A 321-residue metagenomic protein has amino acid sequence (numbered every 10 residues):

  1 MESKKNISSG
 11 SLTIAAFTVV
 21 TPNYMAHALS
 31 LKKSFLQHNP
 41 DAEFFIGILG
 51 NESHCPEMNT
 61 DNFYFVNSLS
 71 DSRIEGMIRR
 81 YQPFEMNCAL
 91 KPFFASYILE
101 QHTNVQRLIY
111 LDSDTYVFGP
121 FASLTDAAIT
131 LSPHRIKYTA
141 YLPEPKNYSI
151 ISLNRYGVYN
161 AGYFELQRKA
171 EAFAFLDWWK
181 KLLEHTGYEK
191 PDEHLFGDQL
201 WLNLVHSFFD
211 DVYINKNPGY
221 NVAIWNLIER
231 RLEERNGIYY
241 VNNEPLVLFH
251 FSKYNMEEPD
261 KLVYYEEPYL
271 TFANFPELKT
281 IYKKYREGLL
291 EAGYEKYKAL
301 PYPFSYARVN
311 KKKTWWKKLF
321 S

Functional and structural regions predicted by a protein language model:
M1-S321: Glycosyltransferase catalytic domains, chiefly GT-A lineage
